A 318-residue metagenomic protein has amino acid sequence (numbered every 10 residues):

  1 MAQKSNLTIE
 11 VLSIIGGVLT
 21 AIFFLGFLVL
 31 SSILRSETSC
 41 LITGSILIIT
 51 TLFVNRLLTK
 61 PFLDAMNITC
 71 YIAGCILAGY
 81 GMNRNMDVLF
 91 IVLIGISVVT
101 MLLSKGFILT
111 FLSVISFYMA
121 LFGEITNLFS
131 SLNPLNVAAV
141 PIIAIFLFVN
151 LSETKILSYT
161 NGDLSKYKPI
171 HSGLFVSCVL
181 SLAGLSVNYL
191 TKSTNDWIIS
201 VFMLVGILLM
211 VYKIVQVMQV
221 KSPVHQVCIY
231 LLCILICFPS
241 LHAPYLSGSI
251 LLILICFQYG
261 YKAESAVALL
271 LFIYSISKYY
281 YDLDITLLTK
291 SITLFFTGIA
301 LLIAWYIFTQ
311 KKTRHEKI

Functional and structural regions predicted by a protein language model:
M1-I318: Alpha-helical multi-pass membrane segments and their bilayer interfacial helix-loop junctions
